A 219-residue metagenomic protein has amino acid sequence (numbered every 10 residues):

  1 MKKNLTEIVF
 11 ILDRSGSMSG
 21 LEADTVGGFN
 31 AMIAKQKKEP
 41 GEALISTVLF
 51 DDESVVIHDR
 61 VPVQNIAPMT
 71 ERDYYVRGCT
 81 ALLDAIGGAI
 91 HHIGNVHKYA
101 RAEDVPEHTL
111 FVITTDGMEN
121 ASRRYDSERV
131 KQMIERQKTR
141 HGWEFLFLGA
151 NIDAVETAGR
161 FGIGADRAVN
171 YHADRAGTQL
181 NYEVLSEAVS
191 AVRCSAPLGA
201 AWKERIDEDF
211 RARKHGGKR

Functional and structural regions predicted by a protein language model:
M1-R219: Acidic, low-complexity intrinsically disordered regions
